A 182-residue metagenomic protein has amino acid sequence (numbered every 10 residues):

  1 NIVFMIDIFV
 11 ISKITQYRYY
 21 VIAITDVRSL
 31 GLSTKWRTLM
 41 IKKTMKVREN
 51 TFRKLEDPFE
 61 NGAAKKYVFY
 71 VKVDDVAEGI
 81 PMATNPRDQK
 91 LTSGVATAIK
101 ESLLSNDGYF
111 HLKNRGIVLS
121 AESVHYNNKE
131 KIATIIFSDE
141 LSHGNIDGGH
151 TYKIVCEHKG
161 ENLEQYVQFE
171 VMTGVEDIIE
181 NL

Functional and structural regions predicted by a protein language model:
V3, I8, Q16-L39: Short, Lys/Arg-enriched N-terminal segments with co-localized hydrophobic residues within the first ~10-30 amino acids
Y20, D88-T92, G160-E161, V175: Short, structured coil/loop segments at alpha-helix boundaries
V21-I24, V71-D74, C156: Generic alpha-helical secondary structure signal
G31, W36-L112, N127, H143: N-terminal extension/subdomain marker
I99, I117-L119, F169, L182: Generic structural hydrophobic/aromatic packing signal, biased to beta-strands
H111-E130: Charged, flexible boundary elements
H125-N128, I132-L182: Basic- and aromatic-enriched surface patches that contact anionic nucleotides/nucleic acids
